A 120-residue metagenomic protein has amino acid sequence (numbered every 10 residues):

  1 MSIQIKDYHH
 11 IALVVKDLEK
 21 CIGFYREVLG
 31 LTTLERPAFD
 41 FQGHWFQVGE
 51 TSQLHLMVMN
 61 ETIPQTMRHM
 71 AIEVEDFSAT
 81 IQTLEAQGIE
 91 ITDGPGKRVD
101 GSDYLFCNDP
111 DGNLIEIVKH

Functional and structural regions predicted by a protein language model:
M1-E19, R68-M70: N-terminal beta-strand motif that seeds the catalytic metal site of vicinal oxygen chelate
M1-Q4, L34, Q87-H120: Vicinal oxygen chelate
A12-Q53: Core segments of cupin and vicinal oxygen chelate
E27, T83-Q87: Short amphipathic alpha-helices in soluble, non-transmembrane regions that often serve as interface/regulatory elements
F39-Q42, P64, R98-D103: Short acidic/glycine-enriched loop/turn segments that link adjacent beta-strands
T51-H55, G112-L114: Short, charged/polar, Gly/Pro-enriched secondary-structure boundary elements
H69-L84: Mid-chain, well-packed structural core segment of small domains
